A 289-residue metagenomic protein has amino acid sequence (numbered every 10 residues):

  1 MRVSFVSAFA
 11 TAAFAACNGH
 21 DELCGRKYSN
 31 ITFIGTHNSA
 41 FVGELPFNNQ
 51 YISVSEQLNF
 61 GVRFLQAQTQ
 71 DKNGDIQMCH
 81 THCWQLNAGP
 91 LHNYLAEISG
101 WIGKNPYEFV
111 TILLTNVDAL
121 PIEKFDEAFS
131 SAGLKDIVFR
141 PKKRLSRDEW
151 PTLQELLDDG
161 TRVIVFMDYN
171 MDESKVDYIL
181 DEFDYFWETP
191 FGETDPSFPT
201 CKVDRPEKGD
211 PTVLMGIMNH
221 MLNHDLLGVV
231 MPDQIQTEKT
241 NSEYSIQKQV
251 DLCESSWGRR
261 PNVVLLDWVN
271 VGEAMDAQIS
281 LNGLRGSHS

Functional and structural regions predicted by a protein language model:
M1-A16: Fungal secretory targeting signals
A16-S289: Catalytic cores of phosphodiester-bond hydrolases, prominently lipid phosphodiesterases
